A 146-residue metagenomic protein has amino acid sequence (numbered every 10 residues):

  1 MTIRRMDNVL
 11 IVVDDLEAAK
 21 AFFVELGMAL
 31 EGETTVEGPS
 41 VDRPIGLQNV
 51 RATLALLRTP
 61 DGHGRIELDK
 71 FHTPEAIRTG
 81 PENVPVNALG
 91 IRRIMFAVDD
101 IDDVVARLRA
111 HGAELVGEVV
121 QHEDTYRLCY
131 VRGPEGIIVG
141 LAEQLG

Functional and structural regions predicted by a protein language model:
M1-A21, L26-T34, G90-V98, Q144-G146: N-terminal beta-strand motif that seeds the catalytic metal site of vicinal oxygen chelate
T2, E33-T35, T53-L56, R65-D69 (+3 more regions): Vicinal oxygen chelate
R5, V50-R51, G90, T125: Exposed loop/turn and edge beta-strand positions of beta-sandwich/beta-sheet ligand-binding modules
V12-H63, A110, C129: Core segments of cupin and vicinal oxygen chelate
D14, D69-P74: Short beta-strand-to-loop junctions in surface cap/lid or active-site-entrance loops
G38-R43, E75-P81: A short, acidic/glycine-rich surface segment
G46, V84-P85: Short consensus segments that form the blades of beta-propeller domains, in both extracellular/periplasmic
L47, I91, L141: Gly/Ser/Thr-rich helix-start
